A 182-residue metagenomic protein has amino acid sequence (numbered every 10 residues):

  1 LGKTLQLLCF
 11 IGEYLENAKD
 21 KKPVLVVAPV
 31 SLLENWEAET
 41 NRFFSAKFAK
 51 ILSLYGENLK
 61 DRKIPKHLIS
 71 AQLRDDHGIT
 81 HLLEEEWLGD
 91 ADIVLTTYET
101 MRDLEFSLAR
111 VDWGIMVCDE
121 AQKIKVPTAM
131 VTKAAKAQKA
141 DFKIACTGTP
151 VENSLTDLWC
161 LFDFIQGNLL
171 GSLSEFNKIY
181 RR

Functional and structural regions predicted by a protein language model:
L1-R182: ASCE P-loop NTPase motor core, strongest for the SF2 helicase catalytic module
